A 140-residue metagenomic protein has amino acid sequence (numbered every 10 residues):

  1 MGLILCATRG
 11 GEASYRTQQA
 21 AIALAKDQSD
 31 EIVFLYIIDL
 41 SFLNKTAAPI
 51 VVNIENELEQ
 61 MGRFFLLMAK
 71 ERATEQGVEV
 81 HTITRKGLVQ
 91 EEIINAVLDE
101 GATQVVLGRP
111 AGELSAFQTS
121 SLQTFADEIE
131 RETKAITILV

Functional and structural regions predicted by a protein language model:
G2-A48: Small/aliphatic-rich secondary-structure junction motif
A23-K26, N95-D99, R131: Solvent-exposed polar/charged
V33-L35, H81-R85, I138-V140: General small-molecule cofactor/ligand-binding pocket signal
V51-F64: A short acidic, glycine-rich active-site loop that binds or catalyzes chemistry on phosphate/adenosine moieties
R63, L67-E79: Phosphate/nucleotide-donor binding subsite
T74-V105: Structural beta-alpha unit
D99-V140: Gly/Ser-rich helix-loop-strand patches that form or flank binding pockets for ribonucleotide-derived cofactors
